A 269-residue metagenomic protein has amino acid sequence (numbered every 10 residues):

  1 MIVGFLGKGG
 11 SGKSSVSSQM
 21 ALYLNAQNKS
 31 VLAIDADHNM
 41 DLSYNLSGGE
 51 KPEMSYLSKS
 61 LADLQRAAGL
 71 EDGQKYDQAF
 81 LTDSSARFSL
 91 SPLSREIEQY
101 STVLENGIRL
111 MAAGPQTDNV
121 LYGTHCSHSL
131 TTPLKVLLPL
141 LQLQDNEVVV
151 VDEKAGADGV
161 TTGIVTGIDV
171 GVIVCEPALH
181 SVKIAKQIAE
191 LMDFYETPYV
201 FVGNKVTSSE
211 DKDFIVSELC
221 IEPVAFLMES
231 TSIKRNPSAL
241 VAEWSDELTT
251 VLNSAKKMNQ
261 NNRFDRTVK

Functional and structural regions predicted by a protein language model:
I2-H38: Walker A/P-loop phosphate-binding motif and the immediately C-terminal alpha-helix
Y23-E105: N-terminal phosphate/diphosphate-binding loop that engages ATP/GTP or pyrophosphate donors across diverse enzyme folds
H38-N39, T117-D118, A155-G156, A178-L179 (+2 more regions): Conserved nucleotide-binding/hydrolysis micro-motifs of P-loop NTPases
S58-K59, C175-S181, M228-S232: Short, acidic/turn-prone active-site loops that include or flank metal/cofactor- and phosphate-binding residues
A112, I173-E176, F201-N204: Conserved beta-strand segments of the P-loop GTPase G domain that flank and frequently precede/overlap
A112-C126, L137-V160: Switch II (G3) loop of P-loop NTPases
V136, L141-D145, G159-L179: Inter-motif core of Ras-like GTPase G domains
A189-K269: C-terminal lobe/tail of nucleotide-utilizing enzymes
